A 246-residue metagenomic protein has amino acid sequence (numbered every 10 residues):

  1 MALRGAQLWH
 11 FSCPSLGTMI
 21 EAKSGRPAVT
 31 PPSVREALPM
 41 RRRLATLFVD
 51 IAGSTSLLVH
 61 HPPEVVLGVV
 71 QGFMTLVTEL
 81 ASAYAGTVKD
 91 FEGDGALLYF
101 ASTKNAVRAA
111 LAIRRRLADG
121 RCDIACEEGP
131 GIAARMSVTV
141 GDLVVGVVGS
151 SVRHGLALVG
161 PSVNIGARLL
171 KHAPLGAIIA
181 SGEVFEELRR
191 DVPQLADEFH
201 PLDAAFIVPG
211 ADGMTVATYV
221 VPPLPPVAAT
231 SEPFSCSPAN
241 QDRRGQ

Functional and structural regions predicted by a protein language model:
M1-P32, L175-Q246: Intrinsically disordered, glycine/charged-rich C-terminal tails and inter-domain linkers that flank nucleotidyl cyclase
P32-R108: Catalytic NTP-binding/metal-coordinating core of nucleotidyl cyclase/transferase enzymes
A52, D142-L143, N164, E183: Alpha-helix/helix-capping structural signal
L57, Y99, G146-V148, E187-L188: Residues that scaffold the ATP/ADP-binding catalytic core of kinase and kinase-like folds
G68-A85, L97-M136, V140-D142, P161-V163 (+1 more regions): Alpha-helical scaffold within the catalytic cores of cyclic-nucleotide enzymes
E92, T139-G141, A180-S181: A secondary-structure boundary/capping signal
V145-L170: Catalytic-core segments of nucleotide cyclases and related cyclic-nucleotide turnover enzymes
